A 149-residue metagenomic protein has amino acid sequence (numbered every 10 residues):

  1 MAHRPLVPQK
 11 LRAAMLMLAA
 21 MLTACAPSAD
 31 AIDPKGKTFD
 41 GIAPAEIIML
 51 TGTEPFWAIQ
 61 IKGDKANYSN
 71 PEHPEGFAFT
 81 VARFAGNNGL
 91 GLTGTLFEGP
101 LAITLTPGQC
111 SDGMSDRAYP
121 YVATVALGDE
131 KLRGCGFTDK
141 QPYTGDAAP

Functional and structural regions predicted by a protein language model:
A2-M15: Bacterial N-terminal signal peptides that target proteins for export
A19, T104, D129-E130: Processing junctions and N-termini across compartments
M21-A24: C-terminal motif of bacterial Sec signal peptides marking the signal peptidase cleavage site
A26-S28: Bacterial signal peptide processing site
D30-A45: Transition segment at domain starts
A45-T104, D139: Central antiparallel beta-sheet cores of small beta-barrel/beta-sandwich binding domains
P100-D112, D116-A118: Acidic, glycine-rich flexible loop segments
R117-P149: C-terminal partner/receptor-binding element of secreted or periplasmic proteins
